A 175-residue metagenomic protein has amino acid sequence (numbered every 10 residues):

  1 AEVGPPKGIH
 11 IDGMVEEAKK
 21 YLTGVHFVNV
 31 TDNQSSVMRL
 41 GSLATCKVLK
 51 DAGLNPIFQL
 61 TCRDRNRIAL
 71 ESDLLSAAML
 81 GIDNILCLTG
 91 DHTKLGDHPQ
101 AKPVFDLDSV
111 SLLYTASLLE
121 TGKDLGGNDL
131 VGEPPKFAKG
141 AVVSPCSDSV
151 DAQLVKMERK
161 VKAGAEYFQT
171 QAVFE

Functional and structural regions predicted by a protein language model:
A1-E175: Domain-level signal for soluble alpha/beta catalytic cores
